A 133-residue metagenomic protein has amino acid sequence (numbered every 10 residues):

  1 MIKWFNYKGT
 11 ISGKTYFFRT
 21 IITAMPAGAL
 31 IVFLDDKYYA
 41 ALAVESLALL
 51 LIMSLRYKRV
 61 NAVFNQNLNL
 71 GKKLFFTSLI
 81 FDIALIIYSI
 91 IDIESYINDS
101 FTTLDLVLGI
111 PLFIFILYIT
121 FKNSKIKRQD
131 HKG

Functional and structural regions predicted by a protein language model:
M1, A27-L42: Generic structural signal for short, solvent-exposed loop/turn connectors between secondary structure elements
M1-A27, M53-L74, I93-L104, P111-G133: Membrane-interface extramembranous regions at the lipid-water interface
M25-A29, L79-Y88: Aromatic-anchored segments of alpha-helical transmembrane domains
A29-D36, I87-I97: Juxtamembrane "helix-exit" motif on the non-cytosolic side of transmembrane helices
K37-V44, D99-V107: Short, aromatic-rich membrane-interface segments at the entry and exit of alpha-helical transmembrane domains
L42-M53, G109-F113: Generic alpha-helical transmembrane segments
